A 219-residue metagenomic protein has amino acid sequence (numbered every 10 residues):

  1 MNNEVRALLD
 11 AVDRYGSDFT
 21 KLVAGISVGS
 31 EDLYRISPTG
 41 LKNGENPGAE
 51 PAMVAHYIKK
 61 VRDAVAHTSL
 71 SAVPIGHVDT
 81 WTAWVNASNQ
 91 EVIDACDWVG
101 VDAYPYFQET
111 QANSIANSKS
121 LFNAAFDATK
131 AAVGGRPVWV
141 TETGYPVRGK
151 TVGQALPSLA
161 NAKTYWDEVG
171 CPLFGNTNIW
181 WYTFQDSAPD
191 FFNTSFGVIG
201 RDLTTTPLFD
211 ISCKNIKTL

Functional and structural regions predicted by a protein language model:
M1, Y34-P38, W84-A87, Q108-Q111 (+2 more regions): Extracytoplasmic/secreted cell-surface and envelope-processing proteins
M1-L70: Substrate-binding cleft of extracellular glycoside hydrolase catalytic domains
N3, E45-H56, E91, N113-L121 (+1 more regions): Alpha-helix N-cap and loop-to-helix initiation/capping positions
L8-V23, Q90-A95, A131-V133, C171-F174: Acidic (Asp/Glu)-rich catalytic clusters
A24-S30, Y34, D79-A124, T141-Y145: Aromatic- and acid-rich polysaccharide-binding/catalytic face of secreted or lumenal carbohydrate-active enzymes
R62-V85, G135-P146, N178-S187: Aromatic-lined carbohydrate-recognition surfaces of secreted/lumenal glycan-active proteins
V101-Q111, A132-T164, Q185-S187: Active-site clefts of carbohydrate-active enzymes
T151-T164, E168-L219: Aromatic-rich peripheral "rim/lid" segments of glycoside hydrolase catalytic domains that contact and position glycan
